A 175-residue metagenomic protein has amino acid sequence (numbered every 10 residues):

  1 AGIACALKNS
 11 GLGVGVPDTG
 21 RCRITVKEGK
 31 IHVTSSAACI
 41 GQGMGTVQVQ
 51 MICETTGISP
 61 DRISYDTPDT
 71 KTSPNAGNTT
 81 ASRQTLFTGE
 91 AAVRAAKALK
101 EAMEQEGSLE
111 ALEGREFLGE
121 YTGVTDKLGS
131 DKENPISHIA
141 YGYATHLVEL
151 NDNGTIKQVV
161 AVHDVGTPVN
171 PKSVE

Functional and structural regions predicted by a protein language model:
A1-E175: Cofactor-binding beta-sheet edge motifs in enzyme active sites
